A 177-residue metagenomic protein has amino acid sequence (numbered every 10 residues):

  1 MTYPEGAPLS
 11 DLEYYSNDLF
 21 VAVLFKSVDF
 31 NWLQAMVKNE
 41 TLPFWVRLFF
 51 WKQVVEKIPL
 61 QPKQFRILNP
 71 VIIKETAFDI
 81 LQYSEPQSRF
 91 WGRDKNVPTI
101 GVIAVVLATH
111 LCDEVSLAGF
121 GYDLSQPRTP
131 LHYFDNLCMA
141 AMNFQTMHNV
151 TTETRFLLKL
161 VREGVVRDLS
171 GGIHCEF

Functional and structural regions predicted by a protein language model:
M1-F177: Metal-ion/cofactor- or nucleotide/acyl-coenzyme-handling active-site neighborhoods
